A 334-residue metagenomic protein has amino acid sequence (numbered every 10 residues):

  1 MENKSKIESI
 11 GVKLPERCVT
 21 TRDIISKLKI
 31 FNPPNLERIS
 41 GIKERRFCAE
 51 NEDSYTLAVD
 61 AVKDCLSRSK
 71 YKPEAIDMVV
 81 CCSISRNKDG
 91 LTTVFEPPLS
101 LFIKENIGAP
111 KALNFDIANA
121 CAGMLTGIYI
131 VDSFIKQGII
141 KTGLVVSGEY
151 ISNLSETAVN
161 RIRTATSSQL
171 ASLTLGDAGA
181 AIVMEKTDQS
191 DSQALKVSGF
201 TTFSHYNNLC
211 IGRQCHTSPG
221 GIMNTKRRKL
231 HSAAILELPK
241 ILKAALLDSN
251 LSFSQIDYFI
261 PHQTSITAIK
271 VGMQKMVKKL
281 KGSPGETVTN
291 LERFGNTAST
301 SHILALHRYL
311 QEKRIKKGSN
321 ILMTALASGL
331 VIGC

Functional and structural regions predicted by a protein language model:
M1-N51, R161-S232, K240, L326: Condensing-enzyme catalytic core mediating Claisen C-C bond formation in acyl metabolism
P34, K72-M78, K111-L113, K141-T142 (+3 more regions): Short acidic capping loops at alpha-helix termini that bridge into adjacent secondary structure
Y55, V59-V62, S85-E96, P110 (+3 more regions): Claisen-condensing/thiolase-fold acyl-transfer catalytic domains that form or cleave C-C bonds in fatty acid
A61-D77, P239-D257, M276, Y309-R314: Phosphate/pyrophosphate-binding loops at sites that engage ATP/ADP/AMP, CoA/4′-phosphopantetheine, polyphosphate
P73-D89: Membrane helical hairpin/interfacial module
C82, A118, G143-E149, M184 (+2 more regions): Short beta-strand segments
D89-F102, G148-A165, G199-T217, I266-M273 (+2 more regions): Active-site-adjacent elements of ketosynthase-type condensing enzymes
